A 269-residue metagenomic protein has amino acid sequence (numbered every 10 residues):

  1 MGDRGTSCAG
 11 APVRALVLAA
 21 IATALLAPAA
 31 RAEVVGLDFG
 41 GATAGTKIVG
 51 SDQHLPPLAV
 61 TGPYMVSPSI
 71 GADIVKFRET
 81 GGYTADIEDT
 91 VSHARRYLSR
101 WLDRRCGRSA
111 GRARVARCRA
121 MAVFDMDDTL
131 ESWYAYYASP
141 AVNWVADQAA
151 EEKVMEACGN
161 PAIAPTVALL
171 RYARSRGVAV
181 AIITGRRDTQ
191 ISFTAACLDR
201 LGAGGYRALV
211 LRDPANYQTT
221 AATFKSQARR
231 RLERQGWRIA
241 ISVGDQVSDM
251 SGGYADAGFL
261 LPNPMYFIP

Functional and structural regions predicted by a protein language model:
M1-V13: N-terminal secretory signal peptides that target proteins for export/translocation
G2, L16, A30-F124: Non-catalytic pre-domain segments flanking phosphatase-related domains
A15-L25: Bacterial N-terminal signal peptides
E33-F39, M65, G81, S92 (+2 more regions): C-terminal cap/substrate-recognition subdomain and adjoining C-terminal extension of metal-dependent phosphatase-like
W101-V115, R119, V178-G185, A208-L209 (+1 more regions): Surface-exposed patches in mature extracellular/periplasmic domains of secreted proteins
A138-A157: A solvent-exposed, charged loop/short amphipathic helix patch at secondary-structure junctions
E152-A181, D188-T189: Short, acidic loop-to-helix structural element flanking the phosphoryl-transfer center in phosphate-processing enzymes
